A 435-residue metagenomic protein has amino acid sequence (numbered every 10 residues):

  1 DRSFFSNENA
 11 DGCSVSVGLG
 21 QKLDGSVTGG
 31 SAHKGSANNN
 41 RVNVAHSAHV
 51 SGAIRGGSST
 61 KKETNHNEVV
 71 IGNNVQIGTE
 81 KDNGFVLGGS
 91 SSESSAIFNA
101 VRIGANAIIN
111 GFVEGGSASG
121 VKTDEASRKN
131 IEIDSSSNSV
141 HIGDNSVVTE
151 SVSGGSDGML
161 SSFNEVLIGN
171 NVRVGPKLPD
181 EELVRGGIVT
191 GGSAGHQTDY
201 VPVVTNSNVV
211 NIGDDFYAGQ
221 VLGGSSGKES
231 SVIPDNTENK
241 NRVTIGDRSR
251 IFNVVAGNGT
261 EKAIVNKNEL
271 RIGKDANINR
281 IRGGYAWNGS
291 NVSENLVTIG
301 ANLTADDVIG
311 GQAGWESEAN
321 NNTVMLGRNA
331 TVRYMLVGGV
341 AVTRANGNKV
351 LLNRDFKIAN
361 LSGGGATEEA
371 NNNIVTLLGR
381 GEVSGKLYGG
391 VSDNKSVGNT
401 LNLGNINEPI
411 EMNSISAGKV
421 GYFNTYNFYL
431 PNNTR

Functional and structural regions predicted by a protein language model:
D1-S26, S31-A53, S58-F85, S90-F112 (+9 more regions): Surface-exposed loop/turn motifs in large extracellular/passenger domains
